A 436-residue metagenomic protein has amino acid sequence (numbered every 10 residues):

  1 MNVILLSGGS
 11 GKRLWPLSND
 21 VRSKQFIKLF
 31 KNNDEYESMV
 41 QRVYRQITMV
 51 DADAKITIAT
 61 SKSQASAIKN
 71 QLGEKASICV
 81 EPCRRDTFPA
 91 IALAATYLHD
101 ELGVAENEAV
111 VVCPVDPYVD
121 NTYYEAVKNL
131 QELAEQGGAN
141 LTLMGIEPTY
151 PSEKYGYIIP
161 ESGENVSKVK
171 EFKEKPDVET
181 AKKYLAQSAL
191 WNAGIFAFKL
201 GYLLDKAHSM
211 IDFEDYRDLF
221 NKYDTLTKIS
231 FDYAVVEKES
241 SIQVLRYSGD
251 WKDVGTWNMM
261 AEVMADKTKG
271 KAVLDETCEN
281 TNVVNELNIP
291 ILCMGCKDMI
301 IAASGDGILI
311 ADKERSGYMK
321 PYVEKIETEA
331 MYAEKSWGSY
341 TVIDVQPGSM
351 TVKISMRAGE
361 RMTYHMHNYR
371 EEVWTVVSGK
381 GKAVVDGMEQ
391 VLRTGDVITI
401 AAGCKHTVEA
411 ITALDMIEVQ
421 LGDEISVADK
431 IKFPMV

Functional and structural regions predicted by a protein language model:
N2-L5, W15-D20, K28-V112, Y118-E125: Conserved N-terminal catalytic core of the sugar/cofactor nucleotidyltransferase
L6, C113, V376, V419: Catalytic metal- and UDP-sugar-binding loop of GT-A-like glycosyltransferases, i.e., residues flanking the conserved
S10, P117: Active-site metal-binding loops of divalent metal-dependent hydrolases
G11-P16, S23, S426-V427: Short N-terminal binding/cap micro-motifs at the start of the first secondary-structure element
V40, A94, D116, I158 (+3 more regions): Residue-level signal for inorganic ion chemistry
N121-Y223, Q243: Conserved core of the sugar-phosphate nucleotidyltransferase
L200-I398, C404-E409, I425, K430-P434: Left-handed beta-helix
I417-I425: C-terminal structural segments of small proteins and small subunits
